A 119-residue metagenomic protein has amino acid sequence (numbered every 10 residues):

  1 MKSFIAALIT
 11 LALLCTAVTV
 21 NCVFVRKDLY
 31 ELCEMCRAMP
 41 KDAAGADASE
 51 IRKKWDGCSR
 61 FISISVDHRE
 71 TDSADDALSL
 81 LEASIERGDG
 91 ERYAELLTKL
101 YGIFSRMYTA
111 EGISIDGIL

Functional and structural regions predicted by a protein language model:
F4-N21: Hydrophobic membrane-insertion alpha-helices, especially the h-region of bacterial N-terminal signal peptides
C15, A38-P40, I103: Alpha-helical transmembrane segments and their membrane-interface exit regions
V25-A43: Alpha-helical transmembrane signal-anchor/signal-peptide segments
G45-A48, A94: Conserved positions within tetratricopeptide repeat
S49-E91: Extracytoplasmic/periplasmic/luminal assembly and interaction segments in envelope/secretory/respiratory proteins
S73-L119: Structured, soluble extracytoplasmic/luminal domains of envelope-associated proteins
